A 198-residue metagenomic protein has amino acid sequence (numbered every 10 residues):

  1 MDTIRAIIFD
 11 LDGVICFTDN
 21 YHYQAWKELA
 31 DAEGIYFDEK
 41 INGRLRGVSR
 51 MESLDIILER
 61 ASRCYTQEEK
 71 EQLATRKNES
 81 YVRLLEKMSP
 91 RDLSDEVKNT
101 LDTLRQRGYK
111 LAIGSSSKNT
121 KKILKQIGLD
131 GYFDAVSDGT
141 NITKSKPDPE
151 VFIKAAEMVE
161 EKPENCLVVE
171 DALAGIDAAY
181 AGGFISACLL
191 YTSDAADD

Functional and structural regions predicted by a protein language model:
M1-G43: Active-site neighborhood of HAD-like aspartate-dependent phosphohydrolases
I15, I113, V168: Conserved SAM-binding loop
L29, M51-Y65, I123, A155-A156: Helix-loop "lid/cap" segments that line or gate small-molecule binding pockets
D31, R105, Y180: Anion (oxyanion) recognition and catalysis
Y36, E59-D95: Metal-dependent phosphoesterase signature
R83-I113: Short, acidic loop-to-helix structural element flanking the phosphoryl-transfer center in phosphate-processing enzymes
P90-R91, K118-L167, L173-F184: Substrate-recognition "cap/lid" segment bordering the active-site pocket of phosphatases
Y191-D198: Conserved small/polar residues in nucleotide/adenosyl-binding loops
